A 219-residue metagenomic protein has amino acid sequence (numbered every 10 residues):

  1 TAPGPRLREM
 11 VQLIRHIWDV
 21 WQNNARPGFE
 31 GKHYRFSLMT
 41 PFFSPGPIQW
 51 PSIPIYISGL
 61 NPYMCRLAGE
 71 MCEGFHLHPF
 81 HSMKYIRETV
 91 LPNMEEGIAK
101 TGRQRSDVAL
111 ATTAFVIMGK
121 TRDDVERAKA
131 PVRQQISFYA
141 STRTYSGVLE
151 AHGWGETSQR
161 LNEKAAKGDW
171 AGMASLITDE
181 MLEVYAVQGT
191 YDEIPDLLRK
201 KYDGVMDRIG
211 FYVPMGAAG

Functional and structural regions predicted by a protein language model:
T1-G219: Active-site-adjacent structural elements that line small-molecule/cofactor binding pockets in enzymes
